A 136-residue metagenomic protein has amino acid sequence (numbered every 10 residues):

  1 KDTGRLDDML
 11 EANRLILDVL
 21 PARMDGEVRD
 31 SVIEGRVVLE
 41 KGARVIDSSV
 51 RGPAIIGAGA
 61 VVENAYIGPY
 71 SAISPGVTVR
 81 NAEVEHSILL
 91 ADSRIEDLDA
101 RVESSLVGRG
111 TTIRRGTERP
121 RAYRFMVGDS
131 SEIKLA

Functional and structural regions predicted by a protein language model:
K1-A136: Left-handed beta-helix
